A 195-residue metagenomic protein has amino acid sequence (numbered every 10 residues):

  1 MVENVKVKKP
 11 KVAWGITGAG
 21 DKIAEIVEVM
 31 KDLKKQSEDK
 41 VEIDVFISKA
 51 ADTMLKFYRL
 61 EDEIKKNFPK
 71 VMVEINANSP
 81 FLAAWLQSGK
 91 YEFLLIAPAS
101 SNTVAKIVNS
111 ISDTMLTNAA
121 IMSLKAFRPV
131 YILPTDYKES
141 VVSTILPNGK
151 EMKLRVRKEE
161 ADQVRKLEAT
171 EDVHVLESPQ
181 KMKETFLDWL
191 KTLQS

Functional and structural regions predicted by a protein language model:
V2-S195: A cross-family phosphate/adenosyl-ligand binding-site feature
